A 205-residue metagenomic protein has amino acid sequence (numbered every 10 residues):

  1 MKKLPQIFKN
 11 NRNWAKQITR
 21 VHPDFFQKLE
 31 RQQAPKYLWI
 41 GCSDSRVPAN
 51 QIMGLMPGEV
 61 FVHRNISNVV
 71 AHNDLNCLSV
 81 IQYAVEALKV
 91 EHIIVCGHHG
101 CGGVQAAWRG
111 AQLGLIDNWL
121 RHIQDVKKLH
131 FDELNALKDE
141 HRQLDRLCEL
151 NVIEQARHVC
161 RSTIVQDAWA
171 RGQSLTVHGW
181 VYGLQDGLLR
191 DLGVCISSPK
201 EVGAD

Functional and structural regions predicted by a protein language model:
M1-P35, S67-E91, G102-D205: Divalent-metal-activated hydrolytic enzyme cores
I18-E59: N-terminal short beta-loop-beta anion/metal-coordinating cradle
I40-C42, R64, I94-H98, H178-G183: Short beta-strand segments
D44-R46, H98-G103: Gly/Ser/Thr-rich loops at beta-strand to alpha-helix junctions that form or flank small-molecule/cofactor-binding
R46-V80: Active-site cofactor/substrate anionic-group-binding motifs, chiefly glycine- and Lys/Arg-rich phosphate-binding loops
